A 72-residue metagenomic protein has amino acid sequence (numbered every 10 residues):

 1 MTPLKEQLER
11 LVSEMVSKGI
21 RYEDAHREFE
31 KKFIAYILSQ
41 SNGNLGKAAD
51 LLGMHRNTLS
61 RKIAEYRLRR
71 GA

Functional and structural regions predicted by a protein language model:
T2-A72: Bacterial C-terminal helix-turn-helix
